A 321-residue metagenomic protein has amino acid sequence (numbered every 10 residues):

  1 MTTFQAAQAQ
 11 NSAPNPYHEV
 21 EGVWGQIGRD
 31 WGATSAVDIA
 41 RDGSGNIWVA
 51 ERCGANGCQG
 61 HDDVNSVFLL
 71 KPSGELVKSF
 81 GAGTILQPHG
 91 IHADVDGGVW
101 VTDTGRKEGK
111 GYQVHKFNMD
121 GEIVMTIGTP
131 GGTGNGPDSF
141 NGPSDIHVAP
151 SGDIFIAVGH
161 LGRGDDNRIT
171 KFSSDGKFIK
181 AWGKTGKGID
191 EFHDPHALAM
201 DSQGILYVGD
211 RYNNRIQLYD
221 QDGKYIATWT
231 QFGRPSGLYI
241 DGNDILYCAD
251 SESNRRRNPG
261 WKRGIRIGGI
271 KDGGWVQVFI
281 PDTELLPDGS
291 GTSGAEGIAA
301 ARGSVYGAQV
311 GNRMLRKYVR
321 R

Functional and structural regions predicted by a protein language model:
F4-R321: Eukaryotic scaffold repeat domains enriched in small/polar residues
